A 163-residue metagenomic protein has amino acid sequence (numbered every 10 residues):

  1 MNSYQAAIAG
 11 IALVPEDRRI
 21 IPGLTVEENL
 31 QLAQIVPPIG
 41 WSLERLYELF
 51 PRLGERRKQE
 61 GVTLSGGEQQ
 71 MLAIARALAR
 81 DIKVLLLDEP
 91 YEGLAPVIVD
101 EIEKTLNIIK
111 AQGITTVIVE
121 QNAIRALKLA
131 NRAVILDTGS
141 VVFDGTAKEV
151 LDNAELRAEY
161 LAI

Functional and structural regions predicted by a protein language model:
M1-I163: Glycine-rich phosphate-binding loops of nucleotide-dependent enzymes
